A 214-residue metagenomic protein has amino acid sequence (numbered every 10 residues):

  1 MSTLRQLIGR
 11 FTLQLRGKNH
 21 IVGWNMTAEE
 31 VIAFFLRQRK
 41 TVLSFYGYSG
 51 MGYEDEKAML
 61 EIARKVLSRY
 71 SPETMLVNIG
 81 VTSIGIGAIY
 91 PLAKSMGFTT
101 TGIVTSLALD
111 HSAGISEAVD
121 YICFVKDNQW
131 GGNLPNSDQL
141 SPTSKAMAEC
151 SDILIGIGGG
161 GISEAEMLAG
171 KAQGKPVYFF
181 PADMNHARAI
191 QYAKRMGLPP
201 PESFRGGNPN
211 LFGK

Functional and structural regions predicted by a protein language model:
M1-L7: Extreme N-terminal leader/targeting regions
L7-E56: Positively charged, low-complexity intrinsically disordered leader regions
F11, F34-F35, F45, F98 (+4 more regions): Phenylalanine-focused residue identity feature
A28-V31, M51, L60-Q173, F179-Q191: Acidic/glycine-enriched connector segments
Y192-K214: C-terminal functional extensions of proteins
